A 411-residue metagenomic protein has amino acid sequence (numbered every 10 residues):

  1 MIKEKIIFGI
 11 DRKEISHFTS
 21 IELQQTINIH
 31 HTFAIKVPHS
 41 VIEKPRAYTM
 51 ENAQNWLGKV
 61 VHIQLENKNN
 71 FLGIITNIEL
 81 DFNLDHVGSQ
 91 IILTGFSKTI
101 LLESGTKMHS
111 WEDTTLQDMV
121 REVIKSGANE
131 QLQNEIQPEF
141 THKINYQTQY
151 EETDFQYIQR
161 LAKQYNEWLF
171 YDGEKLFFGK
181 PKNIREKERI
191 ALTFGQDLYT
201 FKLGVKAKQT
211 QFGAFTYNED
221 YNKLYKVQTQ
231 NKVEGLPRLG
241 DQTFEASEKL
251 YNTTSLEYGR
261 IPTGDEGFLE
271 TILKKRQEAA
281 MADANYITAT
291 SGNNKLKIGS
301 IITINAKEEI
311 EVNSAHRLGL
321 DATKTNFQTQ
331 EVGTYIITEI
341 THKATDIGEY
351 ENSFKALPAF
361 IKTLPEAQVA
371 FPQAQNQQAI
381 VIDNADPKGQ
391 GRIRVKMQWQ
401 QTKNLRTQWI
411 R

Functional and structural regions predicted by a protein language model:
M1-R411: Amphipathic alpha-helical and helix-coil boundary elements used as assembly and membrane-proximal scaffolds
